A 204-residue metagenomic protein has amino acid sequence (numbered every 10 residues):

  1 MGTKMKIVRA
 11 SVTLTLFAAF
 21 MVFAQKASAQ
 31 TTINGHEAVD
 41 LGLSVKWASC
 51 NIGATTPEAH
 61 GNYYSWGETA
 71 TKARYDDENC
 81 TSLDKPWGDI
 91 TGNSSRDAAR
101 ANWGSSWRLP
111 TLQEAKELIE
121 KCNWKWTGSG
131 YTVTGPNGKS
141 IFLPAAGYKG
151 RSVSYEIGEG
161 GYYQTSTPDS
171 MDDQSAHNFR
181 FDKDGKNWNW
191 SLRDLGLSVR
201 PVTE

Functional and structural regions predicted by a protein language model:
M1-R9: N-terminal secretory signal peptides that target proteins for export/translocation
S11-V22: Bacterial N-terminal signal peptides
A24-A29: Boundary at the C-terminal end of the N-terminal hydrophobic targeting segment
T31-G35, D40-E204: C-terminal, surface-exposed recognition/capping segments
